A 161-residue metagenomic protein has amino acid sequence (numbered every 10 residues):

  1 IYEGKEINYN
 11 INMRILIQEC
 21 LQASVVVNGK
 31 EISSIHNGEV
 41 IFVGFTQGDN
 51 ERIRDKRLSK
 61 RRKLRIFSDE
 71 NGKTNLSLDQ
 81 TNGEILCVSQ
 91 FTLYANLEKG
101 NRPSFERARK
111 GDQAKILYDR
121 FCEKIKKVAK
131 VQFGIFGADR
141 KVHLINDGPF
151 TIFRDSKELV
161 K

Functional and structural regions predicted by a protein language model:
I1-N12: N-terminal amphipathic/basic-hydrophobic helices that include classical n-h-c signal peptides and signal-anchor
I17, V142-D155: C-terminal edge-of-domain segments
I17-A23: A short, compositionally biased
E31-N82, A95-E123, V128, Q132: Compact, glycine-rich, soluble single-domain proteins
R57, V88, F150: Residue-level signal for inorganic ion chemistry
R107-A108, P149-K161: Short, low-complexity, polybasic intrinsically disordered segments
K127-I145: Divalent-metal-activated hydrolytic enzyme cores
